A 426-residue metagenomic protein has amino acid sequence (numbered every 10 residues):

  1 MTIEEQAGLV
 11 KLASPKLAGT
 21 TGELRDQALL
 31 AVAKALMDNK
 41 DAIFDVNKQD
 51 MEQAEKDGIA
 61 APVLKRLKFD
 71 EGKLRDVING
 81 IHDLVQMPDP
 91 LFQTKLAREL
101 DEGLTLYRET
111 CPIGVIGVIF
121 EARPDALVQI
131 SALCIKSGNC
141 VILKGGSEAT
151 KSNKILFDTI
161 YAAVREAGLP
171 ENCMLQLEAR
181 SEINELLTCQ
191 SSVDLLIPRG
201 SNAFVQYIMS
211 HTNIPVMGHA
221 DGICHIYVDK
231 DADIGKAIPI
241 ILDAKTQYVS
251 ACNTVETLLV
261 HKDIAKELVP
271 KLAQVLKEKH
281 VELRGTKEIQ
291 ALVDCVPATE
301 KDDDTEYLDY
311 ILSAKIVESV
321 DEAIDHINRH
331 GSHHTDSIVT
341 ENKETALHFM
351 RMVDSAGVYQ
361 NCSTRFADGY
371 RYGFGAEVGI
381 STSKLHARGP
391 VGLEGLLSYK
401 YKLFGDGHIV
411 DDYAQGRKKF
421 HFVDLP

Functional and structural regions predicted by a protein language model:
M1-L106, L133: N-terminal Rossmann-like NAD(P)+-binding subdomain of aldehyde/semialdehyde dehydrogenases
L9, E121-D125, Q129-C140, I155 (+3 more regions): ALDH superfamily catalytic-core signature
A18-G19, K230, I316, V339: A structural signal for short, well-ordered beta-strand elements
T20-D26, L91, A167-M174, Q247-T254 (+4 more regions): Flexible, glycine/charged-enriched surface loops at secondary-structure junctions
Q27, D325-P426: C-terminal core of ALDH-fold dehydrogenases
D41, R180-Y207, S250-V358, Q415-P426: Aldehyde/semialdehyde dehydrogenase
Q86, K95-D231, G235: Rossmann-like NAD(P) dinucleotide-binding subdomain of oxidoreductase/dehydrogenase enzymes
